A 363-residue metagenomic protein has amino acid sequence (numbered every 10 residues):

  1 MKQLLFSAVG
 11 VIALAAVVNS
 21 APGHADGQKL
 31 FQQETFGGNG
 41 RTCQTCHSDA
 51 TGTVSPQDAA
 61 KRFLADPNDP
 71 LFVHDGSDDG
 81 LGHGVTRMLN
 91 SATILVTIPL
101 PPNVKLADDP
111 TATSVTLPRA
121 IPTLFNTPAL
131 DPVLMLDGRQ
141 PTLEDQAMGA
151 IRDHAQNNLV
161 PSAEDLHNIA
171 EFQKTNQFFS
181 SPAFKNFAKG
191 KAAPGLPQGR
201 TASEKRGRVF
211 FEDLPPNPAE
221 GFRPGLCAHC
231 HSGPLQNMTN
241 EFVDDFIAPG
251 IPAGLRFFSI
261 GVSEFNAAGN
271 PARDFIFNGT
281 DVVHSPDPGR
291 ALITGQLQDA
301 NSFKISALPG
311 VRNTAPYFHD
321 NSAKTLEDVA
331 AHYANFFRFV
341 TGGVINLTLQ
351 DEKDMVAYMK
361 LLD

Functional and structural regions predicted by a protein language model:
K2-V18: Gram-negative bacterial Sec-dependent N-terminal signal peptides
V18-D363: Periplasmic c-type cytochrome electron-transfer domains
